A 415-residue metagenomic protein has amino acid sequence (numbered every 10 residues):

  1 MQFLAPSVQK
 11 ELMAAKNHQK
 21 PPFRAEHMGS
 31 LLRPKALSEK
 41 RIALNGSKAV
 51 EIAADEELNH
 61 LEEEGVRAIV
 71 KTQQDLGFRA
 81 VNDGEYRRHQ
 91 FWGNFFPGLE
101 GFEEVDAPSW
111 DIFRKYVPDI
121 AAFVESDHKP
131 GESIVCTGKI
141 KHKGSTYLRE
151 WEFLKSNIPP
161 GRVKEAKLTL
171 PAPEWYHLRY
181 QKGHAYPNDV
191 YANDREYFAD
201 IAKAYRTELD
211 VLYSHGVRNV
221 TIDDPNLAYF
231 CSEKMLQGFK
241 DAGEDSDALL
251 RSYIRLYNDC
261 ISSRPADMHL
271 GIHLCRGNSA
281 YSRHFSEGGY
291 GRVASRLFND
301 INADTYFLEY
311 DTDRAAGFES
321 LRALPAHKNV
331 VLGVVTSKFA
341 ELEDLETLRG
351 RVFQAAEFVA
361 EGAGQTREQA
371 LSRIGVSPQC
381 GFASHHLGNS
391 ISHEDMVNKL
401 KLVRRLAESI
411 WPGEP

Functional and structural regions predicted by a protein language model:
Q2-P415: Domain-level signal for soluble alpha/beta catalytic cores
